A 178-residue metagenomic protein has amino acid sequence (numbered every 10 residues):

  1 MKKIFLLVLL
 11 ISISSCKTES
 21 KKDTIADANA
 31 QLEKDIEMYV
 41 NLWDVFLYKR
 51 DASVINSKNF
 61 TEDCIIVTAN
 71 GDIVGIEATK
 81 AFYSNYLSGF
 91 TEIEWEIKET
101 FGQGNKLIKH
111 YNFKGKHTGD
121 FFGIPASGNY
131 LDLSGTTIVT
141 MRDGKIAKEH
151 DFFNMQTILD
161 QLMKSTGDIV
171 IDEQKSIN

Functional and structural regions predicted by a protein language model:
M1-I4, K17: Positively charged n-region of N-terminal signal peptides that target proteins for export
I4-I13: Sec-dependent N-terminal signal peptides
C16-K58, I169-N178: Short, low-complexity N-terminal intrinsically disordered segments enriched in polar/charged residues
E33, A52-G104: A solvent-exposed, acidic/Ser-Thr-rich amphipathic alpha-helical stretch
T100-I108, T140-A147: A short, structured loop/turn motif at beta-sheet edges
N105-H117: A short hydrophobic beta-strand element
K114-D143: Exposed beta-sheet edge and beta->alpha loop/turn motif
A147-N178: Low-complexity, intrinsically disordered terminal/linker segments enriched in charged and Gly/Pro repeats
